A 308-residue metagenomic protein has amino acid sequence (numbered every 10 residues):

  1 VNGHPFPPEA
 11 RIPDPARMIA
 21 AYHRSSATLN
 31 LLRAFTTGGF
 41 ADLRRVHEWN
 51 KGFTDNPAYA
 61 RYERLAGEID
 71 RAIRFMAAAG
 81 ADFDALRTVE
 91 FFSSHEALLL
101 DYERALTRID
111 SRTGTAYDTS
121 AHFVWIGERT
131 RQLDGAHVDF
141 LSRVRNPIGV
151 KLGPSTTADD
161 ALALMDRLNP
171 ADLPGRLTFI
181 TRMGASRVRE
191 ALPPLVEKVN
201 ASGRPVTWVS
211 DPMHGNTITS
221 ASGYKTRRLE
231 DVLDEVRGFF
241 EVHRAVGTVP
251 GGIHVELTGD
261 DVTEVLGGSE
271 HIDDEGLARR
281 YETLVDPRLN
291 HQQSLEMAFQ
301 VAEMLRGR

Functional and structural regions predicted by a protein language model:
V1-G184, Y224-R227, E235, G252-H254 (+2 more regions): Active-site-facing alpha/beta catalytic cores
R176-W208, H214-T263, S269: Non-transmembrane, aqueous-exposed alpha-helical and coiled segments at domain scale
